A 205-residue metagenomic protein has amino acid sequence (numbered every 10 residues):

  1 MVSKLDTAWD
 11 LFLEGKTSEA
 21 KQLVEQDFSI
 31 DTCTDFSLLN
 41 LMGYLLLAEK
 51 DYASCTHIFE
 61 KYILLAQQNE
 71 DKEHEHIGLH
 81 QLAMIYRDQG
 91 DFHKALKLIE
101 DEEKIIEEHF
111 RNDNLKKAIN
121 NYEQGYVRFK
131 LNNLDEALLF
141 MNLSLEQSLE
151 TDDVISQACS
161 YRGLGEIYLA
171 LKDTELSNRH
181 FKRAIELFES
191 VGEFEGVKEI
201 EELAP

Functional and structural regions predicted by a protein language model:
V2-I30, L45-A48: Alpha-helical segment of the N-proximal tetratricopeptide repeat
L11, L39-L46, I58, E75-Y86 (+7 more regions): TPR/Sel1-like alpha-solenoid repeat signature
E25-S29, K61-Q67, E100-E108, L143-D152 (+2 more regions): Amphipathic alpha-helical segments of tetratricopeptide repeats
C33, E73, D113-L115, I155 (+1 more regions): Residue signature of alpha-solenoid helical repeat architecture, marking inter-repeat boundaries and helix-start
T174-F194: TPR/TPR-like (Sel1-like) alpha-helical repeat modules
